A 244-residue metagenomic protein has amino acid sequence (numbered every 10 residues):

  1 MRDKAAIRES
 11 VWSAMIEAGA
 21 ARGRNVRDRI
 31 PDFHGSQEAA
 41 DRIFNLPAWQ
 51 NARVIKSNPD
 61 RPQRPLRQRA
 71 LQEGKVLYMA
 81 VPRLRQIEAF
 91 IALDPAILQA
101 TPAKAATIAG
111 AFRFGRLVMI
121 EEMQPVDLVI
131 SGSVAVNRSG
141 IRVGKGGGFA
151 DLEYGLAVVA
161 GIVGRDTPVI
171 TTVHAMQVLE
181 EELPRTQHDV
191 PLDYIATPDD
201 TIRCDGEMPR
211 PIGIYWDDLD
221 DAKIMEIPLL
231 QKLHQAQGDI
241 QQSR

Functional and structural regions predicted by a protein language model:
M1-R27, N45-A48, E73-V76, I87-R244: Surface-exposed, charge/polar-rich loops and edge strands
D3, I30-P31, N58: Short, contiguous, pocket-lining structural segments that sit at or immediately flank catalytic/ligand-binding sites
P31-Q50, P62-P65: A short, well-structured juxtamembrane/interface segment
A39, L66, F149-E153: Amphipathic alpha-helical interface surfaces
N51-N58, I130: Short hydrophobic beta-strand segments
I55-L71, K75-L77, V81-R83: Extended, H/D-rich, highly charged conserved domains that either
